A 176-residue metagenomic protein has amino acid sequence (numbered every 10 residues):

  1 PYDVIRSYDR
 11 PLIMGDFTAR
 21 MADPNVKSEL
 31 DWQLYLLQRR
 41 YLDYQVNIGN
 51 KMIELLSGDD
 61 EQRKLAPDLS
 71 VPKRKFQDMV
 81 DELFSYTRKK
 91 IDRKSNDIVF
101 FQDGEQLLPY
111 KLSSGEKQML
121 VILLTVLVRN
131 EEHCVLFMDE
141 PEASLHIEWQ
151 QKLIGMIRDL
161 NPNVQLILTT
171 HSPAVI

Functional and structural regions predicted by a protein language model:
P1-L108: Phosphate-coordinating catalytic segments in nucleotide- and nucleic-acid-processing enzymes
D78, L83-I176: Switch/communication elements of ASCE P-loop NTPase nucleotide-binding domains
